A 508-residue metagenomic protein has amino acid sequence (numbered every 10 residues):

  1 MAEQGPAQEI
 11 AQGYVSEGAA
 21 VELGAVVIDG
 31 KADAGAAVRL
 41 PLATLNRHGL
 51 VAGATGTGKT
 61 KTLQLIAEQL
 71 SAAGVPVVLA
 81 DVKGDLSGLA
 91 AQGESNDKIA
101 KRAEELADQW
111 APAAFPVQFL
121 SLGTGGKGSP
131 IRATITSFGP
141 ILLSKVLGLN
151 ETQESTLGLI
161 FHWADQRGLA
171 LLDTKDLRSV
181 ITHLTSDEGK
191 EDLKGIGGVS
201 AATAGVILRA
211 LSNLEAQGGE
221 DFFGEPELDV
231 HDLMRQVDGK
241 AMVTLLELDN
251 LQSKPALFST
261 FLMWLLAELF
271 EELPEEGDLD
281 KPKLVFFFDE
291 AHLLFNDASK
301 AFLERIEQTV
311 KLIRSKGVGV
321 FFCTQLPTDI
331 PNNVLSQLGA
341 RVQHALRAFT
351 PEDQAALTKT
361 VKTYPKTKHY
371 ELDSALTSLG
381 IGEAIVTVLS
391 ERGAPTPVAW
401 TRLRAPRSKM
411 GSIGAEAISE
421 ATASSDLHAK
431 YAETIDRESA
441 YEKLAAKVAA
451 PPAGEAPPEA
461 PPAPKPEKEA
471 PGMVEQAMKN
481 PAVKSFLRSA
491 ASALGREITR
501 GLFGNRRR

Functional and structural regions predicted by a protein language model:
M1-A54, K61-A73, V77-E105, P112-A114 (+3 more regions): Basic- and hydrophobic-enriched, low-structure N-terminal and domain-boundary segments that flank ATP-binding catalytic
M1-E3, A7-V15, V27, G128-S129 (+4 more regions): Conserved P-loop NTPase motor module
A2-E3, L65-A67, A90-Q109, Q308-A394: Conserved ATP-driven motor cores of ASCE-family P-loop NTPases powering translocation/secretion/packaging/pilus
L23-L50, E225-T244, K281, L294-L303 (+2 more regions): Active-site-adjacent "gating/activation" loops or surface patches in catalytic cores
A25, L42-T44, G53, S121-T124 (+6 more regions): Flexible glycine-/small-residue-rich
A54-T57, N250-Y364, L487, A491 (+2 more regions): Conserved P-loop NTPase motor cores
E68-Q69, G74-P76, G84-Q308, S378-L379 (+1 more regions): P-loop NTPase motor domains
P464-R508: Short, low-complexity, glycine-enriched hydrophobic/amphipathic alpha-helices that associate with lipid bilayers
